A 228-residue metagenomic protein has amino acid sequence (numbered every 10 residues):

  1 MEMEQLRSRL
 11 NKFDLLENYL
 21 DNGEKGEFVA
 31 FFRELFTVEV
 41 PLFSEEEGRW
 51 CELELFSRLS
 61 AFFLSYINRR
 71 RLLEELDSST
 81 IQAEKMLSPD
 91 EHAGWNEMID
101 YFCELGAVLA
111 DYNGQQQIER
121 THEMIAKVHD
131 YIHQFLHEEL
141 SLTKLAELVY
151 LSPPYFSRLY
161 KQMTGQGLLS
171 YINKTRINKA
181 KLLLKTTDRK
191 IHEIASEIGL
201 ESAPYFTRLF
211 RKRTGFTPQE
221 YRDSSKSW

Functional and structural regions predicted by a protein language model:
M1-E123: Hydrophobic, helix-rich cores of sensory/ligand-binding and other regulatory modules that couple small-molecule
F28, L55-L59, I132, A180 (+1 more regions): Hydrophobic structural packing positions in well-ordered secondary structure
D130-E139, T143, Q162-E201, D223-W228: Terminal helix-turn-helix DNA-binding modules in bacterial transcription factors
L148, E197-I198, R213: Residues within the alpha-helical elements of helix-turn-helix
S152-P153, E201-S202: Short coil turns linking two alpha-helices in DNA-binding domains
Y155-F156, Y160, Y205-F206, F210: Short hydrophobic/aromatic patch on the recognition helix
R208-W228: …primarily DNA-binding HTH/wHTH and HhH modules…
